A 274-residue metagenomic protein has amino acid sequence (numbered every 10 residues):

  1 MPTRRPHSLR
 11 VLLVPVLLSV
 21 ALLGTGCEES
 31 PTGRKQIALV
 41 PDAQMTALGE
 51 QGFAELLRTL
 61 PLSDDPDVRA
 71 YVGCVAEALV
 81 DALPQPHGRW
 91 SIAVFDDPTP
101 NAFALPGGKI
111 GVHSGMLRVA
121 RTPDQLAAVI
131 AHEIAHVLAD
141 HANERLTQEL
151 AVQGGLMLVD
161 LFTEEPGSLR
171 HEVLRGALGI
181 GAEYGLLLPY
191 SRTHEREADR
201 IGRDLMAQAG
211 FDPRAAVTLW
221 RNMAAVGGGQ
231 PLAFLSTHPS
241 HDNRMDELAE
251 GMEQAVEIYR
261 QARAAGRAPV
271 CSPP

Functional and structural regions predicted by a protein language model:
M1-L9: N-terminal secretory signal peptides that target proteins for export/translocation
V11-L12, G185: Hydrophobic alpha-helical transmembrane segments of integral membrane proteins, especially lipid-exposed positions
L13-G24: Bacterial N-terminal signal peptides
L22, G26-P274: A Zn2+-metalloprotease active-site environment signal
